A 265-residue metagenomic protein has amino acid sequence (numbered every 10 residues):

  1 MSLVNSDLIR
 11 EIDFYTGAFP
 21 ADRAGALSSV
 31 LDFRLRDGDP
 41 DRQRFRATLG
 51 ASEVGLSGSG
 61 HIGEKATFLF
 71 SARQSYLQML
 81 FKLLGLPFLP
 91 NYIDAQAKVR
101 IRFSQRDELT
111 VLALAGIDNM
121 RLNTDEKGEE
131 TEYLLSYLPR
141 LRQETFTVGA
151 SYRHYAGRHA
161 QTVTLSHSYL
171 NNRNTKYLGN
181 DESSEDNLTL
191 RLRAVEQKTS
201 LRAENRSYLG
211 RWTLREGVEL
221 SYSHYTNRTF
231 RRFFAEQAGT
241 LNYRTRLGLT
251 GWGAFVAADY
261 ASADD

Functional and structural regions predicted by a protein language model:
S2-R44, G55: A beta-strand signature from Gram-negative outer-membrane beta-barrel systems, especially the internal plug domain
L3, A21-D22, A47, F88 (+2 more regions): Short Gly/Pro-enriched turn/cap motifs at secondary-structure boundaries
T16-A18, S136-L138, Y243: Short, P/G- and charge-enriched loop/turn segments at secondary-structure junctions
A26, P40-D41, H61-Q143, R173-K176: Periplasmic-side early beta-strands and strand-to-turn transitions of outer-membrane beta-barrels
L27, D41, S52, I93 (+3 more regions): Exposed loop/turn and edge beta-strand positions of beta-sandwich/beta-sheet ligand-binding modules
L49-A51, R73: Short His-centered aromatic/hydrophobic patch
L56-I62, S151: Interface amphipathic segments
R100-D118, P139-D265: Face-selective signature of the C-terminal outer-membrane beta-barrel domain
